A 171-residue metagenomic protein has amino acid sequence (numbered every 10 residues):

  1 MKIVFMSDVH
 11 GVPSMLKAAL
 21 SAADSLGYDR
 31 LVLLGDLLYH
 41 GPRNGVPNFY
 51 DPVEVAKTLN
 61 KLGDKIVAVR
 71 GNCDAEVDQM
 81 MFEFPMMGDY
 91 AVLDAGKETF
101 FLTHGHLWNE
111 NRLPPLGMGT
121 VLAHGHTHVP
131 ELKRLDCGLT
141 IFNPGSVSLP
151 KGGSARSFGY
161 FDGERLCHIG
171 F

Functional and structural regions predicted by a protein language model:
K2-A95: Core catalytic region of metal-dependent phosphoesterases/phosphodiesterases, especially metallo-beta-lactamase-like
N60-G63, G71, F161-F171: Long hydrophobic alpha-helices with heptad-repeat/coiled-coil character
F84-G88, T99-F101, H106-I169: Conserved beta-sheet core of the metallophosphoesterase superfamily
